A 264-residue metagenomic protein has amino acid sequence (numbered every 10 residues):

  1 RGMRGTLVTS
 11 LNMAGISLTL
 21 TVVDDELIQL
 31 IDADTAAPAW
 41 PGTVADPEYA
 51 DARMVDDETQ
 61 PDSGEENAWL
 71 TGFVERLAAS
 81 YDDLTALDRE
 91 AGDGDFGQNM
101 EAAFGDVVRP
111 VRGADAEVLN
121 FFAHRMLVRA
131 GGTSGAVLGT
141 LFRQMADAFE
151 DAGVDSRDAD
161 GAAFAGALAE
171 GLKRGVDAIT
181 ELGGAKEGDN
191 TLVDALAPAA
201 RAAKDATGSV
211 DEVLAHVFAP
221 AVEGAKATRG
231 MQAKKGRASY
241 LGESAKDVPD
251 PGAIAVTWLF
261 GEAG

Functional and structural regions predicted by a protein language model:
R1-G264: N-terminal loops that bind phosphate or other acidic moieties and the adjacent beta-alpha structural core
